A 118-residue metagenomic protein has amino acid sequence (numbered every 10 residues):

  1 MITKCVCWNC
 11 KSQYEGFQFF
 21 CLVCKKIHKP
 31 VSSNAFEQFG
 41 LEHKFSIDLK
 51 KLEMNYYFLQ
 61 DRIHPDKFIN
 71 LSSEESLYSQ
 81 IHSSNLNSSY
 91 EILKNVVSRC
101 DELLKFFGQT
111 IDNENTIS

Functional and structural regions predicted by a protein language model:
T3-I63: N-terminal J-domain/J-like co-chaperone modules of DnaJ/Hsp40 proteins
F36, L71, D101-K105: Residue-level detector of alpha-helical recognition elements and their boundaries
Q38, K44, L104-S118: Post-J-domain flank of DnaJ/Hsp40 co-chaperones
Q38-H43, M54-L77, S89-N95: The canonical J-domain HPD catalytic loop and its flanking helix-turn segment that engages Hsp70 and stimulates ATP
D48, E75-Y78, H82: Conserved acidic
S79, S83-L86, T116: Hydrophobic alpha-helical segments and helix-packing faces
S83-G108: Conserved alpha-helical segments that form or flank metal/cofactor-binding pockets of metalloenzymes
